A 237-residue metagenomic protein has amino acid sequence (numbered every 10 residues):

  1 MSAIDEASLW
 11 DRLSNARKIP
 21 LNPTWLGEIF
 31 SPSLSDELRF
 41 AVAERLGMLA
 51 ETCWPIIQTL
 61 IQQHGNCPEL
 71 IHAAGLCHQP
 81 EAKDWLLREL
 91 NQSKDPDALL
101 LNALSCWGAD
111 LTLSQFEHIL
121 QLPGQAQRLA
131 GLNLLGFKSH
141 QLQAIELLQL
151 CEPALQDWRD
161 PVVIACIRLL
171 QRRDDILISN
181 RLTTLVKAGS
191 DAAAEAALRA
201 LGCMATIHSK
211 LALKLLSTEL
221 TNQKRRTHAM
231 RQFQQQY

Functional and structural regions predicted by a protein language model:
A3-I19, G27-E28, D36-E51, T59-Q62 (+10 more regions): Structural detector for internal amphipathic alpha-helices that build alpha-solenoid repeat scaffolds
N22-P23, W54, K83, T112-L113 (+2 more regions): Core helices of alpha-solenoid repeat scaffolds
I57, L87, Q115-F116, E146-C151 (+2 more regions): Alpha-helical repeat scaffolds
L147-L148, A192, T221-N222: HEAT/HEAT-like alpha-solenoid repeats
S217-H228: Short glycine/proline-enriched turn or capping motifs at secondary-structure junctions
